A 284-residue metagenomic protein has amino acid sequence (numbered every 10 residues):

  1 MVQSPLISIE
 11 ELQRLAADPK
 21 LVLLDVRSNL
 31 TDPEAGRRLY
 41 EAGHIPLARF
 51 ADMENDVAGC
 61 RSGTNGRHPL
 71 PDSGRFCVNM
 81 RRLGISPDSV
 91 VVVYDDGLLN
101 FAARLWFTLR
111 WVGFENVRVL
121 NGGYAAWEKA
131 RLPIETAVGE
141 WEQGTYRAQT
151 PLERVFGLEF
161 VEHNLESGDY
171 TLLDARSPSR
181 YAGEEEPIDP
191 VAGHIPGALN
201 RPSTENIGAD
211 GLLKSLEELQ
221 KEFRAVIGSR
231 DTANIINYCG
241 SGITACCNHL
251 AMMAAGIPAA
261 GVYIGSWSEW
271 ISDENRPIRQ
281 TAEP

Functional and structural regions predicted by a protein language model:
M1-P284: Cytosolic catalytic domains that perform sulfur/thiol-centered chemistry
